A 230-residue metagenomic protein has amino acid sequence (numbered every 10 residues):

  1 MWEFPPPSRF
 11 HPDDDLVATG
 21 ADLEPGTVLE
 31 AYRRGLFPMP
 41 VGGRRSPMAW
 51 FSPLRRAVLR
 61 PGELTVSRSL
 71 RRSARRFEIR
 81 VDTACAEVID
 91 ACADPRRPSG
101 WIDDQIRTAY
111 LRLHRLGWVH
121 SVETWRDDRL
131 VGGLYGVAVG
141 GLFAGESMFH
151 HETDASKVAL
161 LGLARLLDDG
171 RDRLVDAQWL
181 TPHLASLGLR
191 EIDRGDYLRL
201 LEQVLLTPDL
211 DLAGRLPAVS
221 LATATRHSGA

Functional and structural regions predicted by a protein language model:
M1-A230: N-acyltransferase acceptor-side catalytic subdomain
